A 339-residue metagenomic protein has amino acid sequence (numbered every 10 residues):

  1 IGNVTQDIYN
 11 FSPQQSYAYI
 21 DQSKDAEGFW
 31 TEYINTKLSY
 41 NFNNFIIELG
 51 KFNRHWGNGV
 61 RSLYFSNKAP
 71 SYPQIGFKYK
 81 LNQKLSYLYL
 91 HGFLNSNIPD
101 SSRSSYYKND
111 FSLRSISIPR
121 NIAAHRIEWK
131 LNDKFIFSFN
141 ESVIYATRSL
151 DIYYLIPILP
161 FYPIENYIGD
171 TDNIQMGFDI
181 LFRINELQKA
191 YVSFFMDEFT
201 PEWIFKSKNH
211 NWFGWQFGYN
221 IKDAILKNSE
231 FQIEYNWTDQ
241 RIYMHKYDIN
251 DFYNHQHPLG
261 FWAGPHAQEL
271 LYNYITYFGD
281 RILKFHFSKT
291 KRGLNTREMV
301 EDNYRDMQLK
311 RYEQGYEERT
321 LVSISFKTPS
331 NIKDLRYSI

Functional and structural regions predicted by a protein language model:
I1-I136, V143, T147, K208-H210 (+3 more regions): Outer-membrane beta-barrel channel domains
T31, K130-I339: Exposed, low-structure sequence patches enriched in small/polar residues
